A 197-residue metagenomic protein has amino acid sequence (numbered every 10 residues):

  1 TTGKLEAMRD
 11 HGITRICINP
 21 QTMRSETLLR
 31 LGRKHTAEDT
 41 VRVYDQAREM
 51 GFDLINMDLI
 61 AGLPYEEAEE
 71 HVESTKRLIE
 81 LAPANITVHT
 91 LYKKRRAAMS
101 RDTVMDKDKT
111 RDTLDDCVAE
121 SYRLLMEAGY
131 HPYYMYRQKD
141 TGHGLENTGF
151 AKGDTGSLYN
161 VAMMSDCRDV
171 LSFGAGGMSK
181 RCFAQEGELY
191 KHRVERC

Functional and structural regions predicted by a protein language model:
T1-S121: Conserved non-cysteine loop/helix-boundary elements of the Radical SAM core domain that shape
K93-K94, T103-C197: Auxiliary Fe-S-binding modules of radical SAM enzymes
